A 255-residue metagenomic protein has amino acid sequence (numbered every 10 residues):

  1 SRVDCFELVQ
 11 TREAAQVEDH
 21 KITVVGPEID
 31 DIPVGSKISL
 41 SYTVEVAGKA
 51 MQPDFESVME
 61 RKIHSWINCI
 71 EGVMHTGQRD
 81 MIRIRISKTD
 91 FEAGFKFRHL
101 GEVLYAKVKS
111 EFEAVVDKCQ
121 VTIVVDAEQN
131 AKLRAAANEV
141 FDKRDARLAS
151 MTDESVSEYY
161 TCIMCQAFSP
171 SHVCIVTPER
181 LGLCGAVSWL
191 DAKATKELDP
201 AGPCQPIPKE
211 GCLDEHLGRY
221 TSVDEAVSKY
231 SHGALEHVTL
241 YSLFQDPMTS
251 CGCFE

Functional and structural regions predicted by a protein language model:
S1-E255: Cysteine-centered metal-binding/redox modules
